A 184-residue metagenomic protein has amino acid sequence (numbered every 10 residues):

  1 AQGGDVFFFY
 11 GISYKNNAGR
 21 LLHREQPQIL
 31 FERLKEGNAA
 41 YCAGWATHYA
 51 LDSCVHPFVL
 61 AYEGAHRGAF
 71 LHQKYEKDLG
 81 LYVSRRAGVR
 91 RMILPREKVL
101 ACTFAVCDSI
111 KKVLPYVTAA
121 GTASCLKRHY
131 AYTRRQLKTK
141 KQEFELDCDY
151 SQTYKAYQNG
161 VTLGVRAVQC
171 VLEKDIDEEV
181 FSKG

Functional and structural regions predicted by a protein language model:
A1-G184: N-terminal leader/auxiliary helical segments
